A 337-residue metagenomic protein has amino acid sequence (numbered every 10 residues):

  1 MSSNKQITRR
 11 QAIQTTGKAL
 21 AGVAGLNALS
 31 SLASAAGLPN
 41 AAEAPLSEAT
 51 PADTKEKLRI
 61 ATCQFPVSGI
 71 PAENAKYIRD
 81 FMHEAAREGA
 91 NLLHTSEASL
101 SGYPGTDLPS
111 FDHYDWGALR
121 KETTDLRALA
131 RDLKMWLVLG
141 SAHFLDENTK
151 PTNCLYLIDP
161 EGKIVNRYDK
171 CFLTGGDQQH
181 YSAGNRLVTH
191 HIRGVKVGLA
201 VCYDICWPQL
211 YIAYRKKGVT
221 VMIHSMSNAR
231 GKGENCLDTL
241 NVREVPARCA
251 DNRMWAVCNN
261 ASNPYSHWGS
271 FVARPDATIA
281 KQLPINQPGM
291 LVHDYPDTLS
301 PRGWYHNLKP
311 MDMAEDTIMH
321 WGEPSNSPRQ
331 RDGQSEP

Functional and structural regions predicted by a protein language model:
S2-N27: N-terminal secretory signal peptides and thylakoid transit peptides that target proteins across membranes
L29-K76, W304-H306: C-terminal segment of N-terminal export signals and the immediately downstream linker at the start of the mature
T50, I78-L93, Q209-R215: Short amphipathic alpha-helices and their capping/turn segments at secondary-structure boundaries
C63-F65, S96-A98, G140-A142, V201 (+2 more regions): Active-site-proximal beta-strand/loop segments in catalytic clefts of secreted hydrolases
P71, H83-E161, N228-N252: Cys-nucleophile CN-hydrolase/nitrilase-fold catalytic domain and related Cys-dependent amidase chemistry that acts on
A118-V138, C206-M290: CN hydrolase (nitrilase-like) catalytic-core segments centered on the catalytic cysteine and neighboring Lys/Glu
D146-V221, S225-A247, W304-E315: Active-site catalytic loop in hydrolytic enzyme cores
T189, N260-P337: C-terminal beta-strand edge segments of enzyme domains
